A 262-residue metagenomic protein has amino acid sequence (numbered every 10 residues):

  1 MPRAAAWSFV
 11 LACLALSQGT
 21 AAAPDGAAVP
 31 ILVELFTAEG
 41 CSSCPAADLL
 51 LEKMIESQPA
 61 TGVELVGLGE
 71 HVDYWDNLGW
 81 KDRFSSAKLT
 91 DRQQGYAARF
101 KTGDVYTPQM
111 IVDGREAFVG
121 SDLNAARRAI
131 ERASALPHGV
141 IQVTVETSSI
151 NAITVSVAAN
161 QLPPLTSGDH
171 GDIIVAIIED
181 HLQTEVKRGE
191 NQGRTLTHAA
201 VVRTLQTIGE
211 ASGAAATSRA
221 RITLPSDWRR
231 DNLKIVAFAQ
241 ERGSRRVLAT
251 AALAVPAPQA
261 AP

Functional and structural regions predicted by a protein language model:
M1-A4: Positively charged n-region of N-terminal signal peptides that target proteins for export
W7-S17: Bacterial N-terminal signal peptides
S17, A21-P24: Boundary at the C-terminal end of the N-terminal hydrophobic targeting segment
A27-S42, L68: Short active-site neighborhood of thiol/selenol oxidoreductases, capturing the structured segment around
A38-D48, R83, V175: Short, thiol/selenol-centered motifs that function as redox-active sites or metal-ligating centers
P45-P59: Typically the conserved alpha-helix immediately C-terminal to a functionally engaged Cys/Sec in thioredoxin-like
T61-T90, D104: Thiol-based oxidoreductase modules, predominantly thioredoxin-like and allied folds used for disulfide exchange
K81-Q109, R115-P262: Short, conserved sequence motifs used for protein processing/export or organelle targeting and for catalysis
